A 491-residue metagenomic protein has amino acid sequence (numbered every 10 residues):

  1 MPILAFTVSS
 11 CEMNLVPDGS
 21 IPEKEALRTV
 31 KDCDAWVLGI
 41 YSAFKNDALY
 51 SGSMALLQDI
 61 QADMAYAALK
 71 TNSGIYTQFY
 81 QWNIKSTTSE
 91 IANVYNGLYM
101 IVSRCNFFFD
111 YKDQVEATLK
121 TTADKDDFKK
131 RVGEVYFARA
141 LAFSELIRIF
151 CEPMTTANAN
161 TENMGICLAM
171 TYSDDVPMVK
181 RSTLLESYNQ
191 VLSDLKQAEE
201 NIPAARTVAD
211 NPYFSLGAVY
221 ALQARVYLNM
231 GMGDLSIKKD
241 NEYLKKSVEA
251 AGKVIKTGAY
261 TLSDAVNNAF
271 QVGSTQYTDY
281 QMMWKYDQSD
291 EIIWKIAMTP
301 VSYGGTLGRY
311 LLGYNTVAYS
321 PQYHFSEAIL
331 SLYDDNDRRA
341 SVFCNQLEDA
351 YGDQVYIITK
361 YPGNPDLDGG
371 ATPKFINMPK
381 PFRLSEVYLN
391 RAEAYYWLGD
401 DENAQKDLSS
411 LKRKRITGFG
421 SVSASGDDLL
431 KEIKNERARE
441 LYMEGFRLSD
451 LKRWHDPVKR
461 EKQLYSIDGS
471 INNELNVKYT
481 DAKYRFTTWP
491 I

Functional and structural regions predicted by a protein language model:
C11-Q61, A251, M298, G305-Y319 (+6 more regions): Membrane-proximal, proline-rich intrinsically disordered regions
V37, V102-C105, S144, Y188 (+5 more regions): Inward-facing hydrophobic residues that define packing positions of alpha-helical scaffold repeats
S51-A68, T122, C151-E162, I166 (+2 more regions): Short, surface-exposed recognition loops and adjoining beta-strand edges that mediate ligand/DNA contacts, enriched
G74-F150, S182-L185, Q197-T207, T372-P379 (+2 more regions): Conserved, well-structured interaction surfaces
V132, R139, L146, Q223 (+3 more regions): Structural register within alpha-helical repeat arrays
V176, S182-E186, N241-G252, K256-T372 (+6 more regions): Extended ligand-binding clefts on enzyme/binding-domain cores
